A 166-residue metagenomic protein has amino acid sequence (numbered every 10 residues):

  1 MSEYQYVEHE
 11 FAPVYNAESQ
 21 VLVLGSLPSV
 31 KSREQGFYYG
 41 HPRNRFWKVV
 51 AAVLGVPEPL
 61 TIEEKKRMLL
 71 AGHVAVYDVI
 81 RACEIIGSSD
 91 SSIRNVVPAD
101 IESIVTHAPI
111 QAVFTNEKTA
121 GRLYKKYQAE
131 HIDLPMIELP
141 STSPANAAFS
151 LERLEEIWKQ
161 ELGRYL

Functional and structural regions predicted by a protein language model:
M1-Q20, P42, S89-E102, K125-L166: C-terminal capping/extension of enzyme domains
Q20-S26: Short, hydrophobic/glycine-enriched beta-strand segments
S26, V76, S141: Conserved proline-anchored active-site loop of SAM-dependent methyltransferases that bridges a beta-strand
P28-K31, N44-R45, R81-E84, K118-R122 (+1 more regions): Short, solvent-exposed loop/turn segments at secondary-structure junctions
K31-S92: Short, surface-exposed acidic-centric catalytic microdomains
K48-A52, S103, K126: Residue-level signal for well-ordered alpha-helical scaffold segments within enzymatic catalytic domains
A71-T119: Internal catalytic-core helix/loop-beta-alpha segment that presents or stabilizes conserved functional determinants
